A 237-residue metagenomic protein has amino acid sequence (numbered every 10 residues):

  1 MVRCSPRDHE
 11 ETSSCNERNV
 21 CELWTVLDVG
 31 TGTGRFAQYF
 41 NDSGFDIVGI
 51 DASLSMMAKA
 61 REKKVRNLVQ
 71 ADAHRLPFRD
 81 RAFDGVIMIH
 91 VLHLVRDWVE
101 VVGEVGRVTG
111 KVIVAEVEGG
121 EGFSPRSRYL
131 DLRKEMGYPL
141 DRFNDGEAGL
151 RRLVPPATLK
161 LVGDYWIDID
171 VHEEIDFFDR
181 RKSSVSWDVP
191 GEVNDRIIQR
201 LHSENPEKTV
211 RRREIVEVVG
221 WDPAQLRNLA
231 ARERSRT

Functional and structural regions predicted by a protein language model:
M1-E22, R35-Y39, M56-K59, R128-L130 (+2 more regions): Conserved class I S-adenosyl-L-methionine
L27-V29, T33-R75: Class I SAM-dependent methyltransferase SAM/SAH-binding core
I87: A conserved beta-strand element that flanks and buttresses the S-adenosyl-L-methionine
H90-L94: Short catalytic micro-motifs in class I SAM-dependent methyltransferases
V99-V112: A short glycine-rich, Lys/Arg-flanked "PGG" loop and its adjoining helix->strand segment in the class I
K111-R142: Conserved class I S-adenosyl-L-methionine
L140-P156: Short alpha-helix
A157-T237: Conserved Class I S-adenosyl-L-methionine
